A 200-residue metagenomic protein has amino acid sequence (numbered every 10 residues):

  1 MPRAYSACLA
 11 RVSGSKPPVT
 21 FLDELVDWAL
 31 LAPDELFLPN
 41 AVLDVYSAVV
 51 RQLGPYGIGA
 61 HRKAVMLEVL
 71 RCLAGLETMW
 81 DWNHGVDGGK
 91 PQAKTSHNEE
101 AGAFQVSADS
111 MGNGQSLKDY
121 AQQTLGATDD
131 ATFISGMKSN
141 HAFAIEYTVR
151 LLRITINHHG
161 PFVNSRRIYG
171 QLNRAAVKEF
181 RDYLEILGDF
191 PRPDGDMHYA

Functional and structural regions predicted by a protein language model:
M1-L151: Peptidoglycan-targeting cell-wall enzymes and recognition modules
A74-T78, Q105-D109, G136-A200: Acidic helix/loop microenvironments that form the catalytic cleft of cell-wall polysaccharide enzymes
